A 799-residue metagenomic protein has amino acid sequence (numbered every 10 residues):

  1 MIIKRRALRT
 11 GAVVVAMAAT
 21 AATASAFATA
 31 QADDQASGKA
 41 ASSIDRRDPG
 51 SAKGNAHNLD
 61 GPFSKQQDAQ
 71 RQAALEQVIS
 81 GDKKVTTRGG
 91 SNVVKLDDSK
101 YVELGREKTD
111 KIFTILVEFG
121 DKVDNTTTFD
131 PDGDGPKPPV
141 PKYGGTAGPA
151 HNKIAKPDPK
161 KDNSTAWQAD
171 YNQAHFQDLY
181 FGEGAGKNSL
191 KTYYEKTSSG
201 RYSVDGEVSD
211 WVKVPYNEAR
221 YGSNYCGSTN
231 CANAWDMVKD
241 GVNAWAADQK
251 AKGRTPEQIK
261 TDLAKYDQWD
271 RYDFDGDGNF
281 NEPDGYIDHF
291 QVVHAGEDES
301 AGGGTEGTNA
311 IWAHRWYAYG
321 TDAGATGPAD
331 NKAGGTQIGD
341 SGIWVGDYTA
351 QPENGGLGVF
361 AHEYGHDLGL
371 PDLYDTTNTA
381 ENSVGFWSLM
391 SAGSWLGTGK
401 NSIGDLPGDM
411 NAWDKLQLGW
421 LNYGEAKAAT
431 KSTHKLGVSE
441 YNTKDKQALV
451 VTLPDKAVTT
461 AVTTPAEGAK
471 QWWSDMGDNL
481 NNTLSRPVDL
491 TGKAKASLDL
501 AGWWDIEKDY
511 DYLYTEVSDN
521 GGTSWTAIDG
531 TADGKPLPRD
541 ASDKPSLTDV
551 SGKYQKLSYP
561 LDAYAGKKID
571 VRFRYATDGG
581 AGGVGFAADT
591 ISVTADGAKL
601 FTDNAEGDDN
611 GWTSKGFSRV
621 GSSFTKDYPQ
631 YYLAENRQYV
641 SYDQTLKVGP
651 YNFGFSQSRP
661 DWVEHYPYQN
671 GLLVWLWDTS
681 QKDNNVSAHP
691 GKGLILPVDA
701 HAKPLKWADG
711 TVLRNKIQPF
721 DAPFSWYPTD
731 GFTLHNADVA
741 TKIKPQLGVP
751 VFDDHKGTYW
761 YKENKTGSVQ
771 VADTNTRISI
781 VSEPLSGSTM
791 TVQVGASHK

Functional and structural regions predicted by a protein language model:
I2-A32: Secretory targeting and sorting signals
D33-N382, W387: Active-site-proximal segment of zinc-dependent metalloprotease catalytic domains
Q35-K53, N58, E118, N125-D132 (+15 more regions): Non-catalytic C-terminal accessory/binding modules of secreted extracellular proteins
G492, W503-D511, G579-G582, Y642: Extended, low-complexity, turn-rich repeat/linker tracts enriched in Gly/Pro/Ser/Thr and Asp/Glu that occur
A496-W504, K568-A576, A605: Extracellular beta-strand-rich recognition modules
Y510-Y512, T577-T594: Extracellular carbohydrate recognition
S551-G580: Terminal, low-complexity interaction segments
G607-F617: Short, tryptophan-glycine- and acidic/Ser/Thr-enriched carbohydrate-recognition patches
